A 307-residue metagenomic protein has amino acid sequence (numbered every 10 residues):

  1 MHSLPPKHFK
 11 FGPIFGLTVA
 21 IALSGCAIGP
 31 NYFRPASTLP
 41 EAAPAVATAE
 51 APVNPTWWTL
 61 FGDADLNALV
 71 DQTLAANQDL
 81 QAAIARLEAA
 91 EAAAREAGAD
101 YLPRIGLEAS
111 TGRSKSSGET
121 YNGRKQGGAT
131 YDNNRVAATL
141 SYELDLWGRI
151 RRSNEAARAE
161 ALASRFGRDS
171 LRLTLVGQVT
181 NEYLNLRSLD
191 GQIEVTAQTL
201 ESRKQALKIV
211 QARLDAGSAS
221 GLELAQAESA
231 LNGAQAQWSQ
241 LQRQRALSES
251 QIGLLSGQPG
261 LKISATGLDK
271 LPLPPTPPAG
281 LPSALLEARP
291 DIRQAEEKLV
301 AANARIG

Functional and structural regions predicted by a protein language model:
H2-P6, K10-L17, I21-A75, N134 (+2 more regions): Terminal intrinsically disordered/low-complexity segments used for targeting and assembly
I28-P35, P55-T56, G62-Q72, I84 (+3 more regions): Small/polar-residue-enriched beta-strand and adjacent coil segments characteristic of outer-membrane beta-barrel
A49-T56, R124-G127, G191-T196: A ubiquitous short alpha-helical element
A76-N77, A216: Charged, alpha-helical scaffolding/interaction elements associated with membrane systems
D79-A94, G98-Y101, T196, L200: Long, contiguous alpha-helical "rod/stalk" segments
L80-A82, W147, N181, L224 (+1 more regions): Alpha-helical transmembrane segments and their helix-entry boundary regions
I150, F166-L281: Periplasmic alpha-helical coiled-coil/stalk elements that build and connect Gram-negative outer-membrane
